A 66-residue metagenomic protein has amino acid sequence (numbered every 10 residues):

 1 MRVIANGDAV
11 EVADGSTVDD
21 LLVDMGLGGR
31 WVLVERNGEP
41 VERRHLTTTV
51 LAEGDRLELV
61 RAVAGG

Functional and structural regions predicted by a protein language model:
M1-G65: Ubiquitin-like/PB1-type beta-grasp interaction modules and other compact soluble beta-rich domains
